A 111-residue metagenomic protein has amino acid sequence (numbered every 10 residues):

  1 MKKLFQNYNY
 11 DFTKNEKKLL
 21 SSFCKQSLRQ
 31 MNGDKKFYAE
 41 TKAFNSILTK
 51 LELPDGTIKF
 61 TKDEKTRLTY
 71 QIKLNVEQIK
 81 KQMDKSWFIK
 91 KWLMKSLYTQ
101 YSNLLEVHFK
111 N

Functional and structural regions predicted by a protein language model:
M1-N111: Positively charged, low-complexity terminal tracts and the immediately adjacent first secondary-structure elements
